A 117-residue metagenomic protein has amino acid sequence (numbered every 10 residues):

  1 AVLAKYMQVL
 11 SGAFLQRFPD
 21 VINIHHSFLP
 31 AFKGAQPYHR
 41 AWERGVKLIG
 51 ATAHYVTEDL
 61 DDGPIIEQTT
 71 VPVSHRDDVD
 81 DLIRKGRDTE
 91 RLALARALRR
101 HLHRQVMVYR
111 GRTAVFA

Functional and structural regions predicted by a protein language model:
L3-A117: Donor/substrate-binding cores of folate-linked one-carbon enzymes
